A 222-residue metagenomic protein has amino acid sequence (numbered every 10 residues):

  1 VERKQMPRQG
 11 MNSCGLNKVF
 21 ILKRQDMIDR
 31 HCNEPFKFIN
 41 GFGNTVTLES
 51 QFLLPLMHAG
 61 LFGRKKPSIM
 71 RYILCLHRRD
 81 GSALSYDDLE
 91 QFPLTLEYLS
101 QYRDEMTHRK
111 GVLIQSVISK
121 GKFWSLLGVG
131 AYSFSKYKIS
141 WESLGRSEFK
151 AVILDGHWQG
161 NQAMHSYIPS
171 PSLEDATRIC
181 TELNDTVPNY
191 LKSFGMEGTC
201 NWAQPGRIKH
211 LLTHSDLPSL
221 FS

Functional and structural regions predicted by a protein language model:
V1-F221: Polybasic, glycine- and aromatic-enriched phosphate-binding surface used to engage nucleic acids
